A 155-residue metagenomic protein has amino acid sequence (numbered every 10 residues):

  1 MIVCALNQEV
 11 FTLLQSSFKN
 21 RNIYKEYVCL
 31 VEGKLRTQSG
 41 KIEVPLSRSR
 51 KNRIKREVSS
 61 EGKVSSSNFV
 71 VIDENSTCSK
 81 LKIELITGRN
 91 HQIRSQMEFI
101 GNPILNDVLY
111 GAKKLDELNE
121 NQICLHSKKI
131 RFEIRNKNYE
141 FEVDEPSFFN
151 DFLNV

Functional and structural regions predicted by a protein language model:
M1-V155: RNA pseudouridine synthases
